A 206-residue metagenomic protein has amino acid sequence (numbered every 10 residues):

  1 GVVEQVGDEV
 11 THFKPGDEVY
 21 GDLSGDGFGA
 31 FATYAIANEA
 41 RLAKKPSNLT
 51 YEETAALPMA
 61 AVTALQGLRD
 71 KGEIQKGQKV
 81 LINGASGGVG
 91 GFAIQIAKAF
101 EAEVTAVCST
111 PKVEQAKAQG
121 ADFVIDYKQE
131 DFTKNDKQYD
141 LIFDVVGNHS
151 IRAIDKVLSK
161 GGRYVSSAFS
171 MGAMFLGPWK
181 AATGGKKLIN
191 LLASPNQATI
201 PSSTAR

Functional and structural regions predicted by a protein language model:
G1-D26: Glycine-rich beta-strand-centered segment in the early N-terminal region that forms part of a ligand/cofactor-binding
D8-E9, V104-Q115, N148-I151, M171-G172: Short glycine/proline-centered loop/turn elements that form peptide/ligand docking sites
K14-P15, T50, Q75, S159: Residue-level recognition of short, solvent-exposed, well-ordered loop/turn junctions that link secondary-structure
P15, A55-D126: Mid-domain Rossmann-like dinucleotide-binding core that forms the NAD(H)/NADP(H) cofactor-binding site
Y20, I125, D140-F143, V165: N-terminal Rossmann-like NAD(P) cofactor-binding module of classical short-chain dehydrogenase/reductase
D26-E39: A structural motif shared across PLP-dependent enzymes of the aminotransferase-like
T133-L141: A short acidic, Gly/Pro-enriched loop at the edge of an enzyme's catalytic core that lines a small-molecule cofactor
V146-R206: Glycine-rich phosphate-binding loop and adjacent beta-alpha segment of Rossmann(oid) nucleotide-cofactor-binding
